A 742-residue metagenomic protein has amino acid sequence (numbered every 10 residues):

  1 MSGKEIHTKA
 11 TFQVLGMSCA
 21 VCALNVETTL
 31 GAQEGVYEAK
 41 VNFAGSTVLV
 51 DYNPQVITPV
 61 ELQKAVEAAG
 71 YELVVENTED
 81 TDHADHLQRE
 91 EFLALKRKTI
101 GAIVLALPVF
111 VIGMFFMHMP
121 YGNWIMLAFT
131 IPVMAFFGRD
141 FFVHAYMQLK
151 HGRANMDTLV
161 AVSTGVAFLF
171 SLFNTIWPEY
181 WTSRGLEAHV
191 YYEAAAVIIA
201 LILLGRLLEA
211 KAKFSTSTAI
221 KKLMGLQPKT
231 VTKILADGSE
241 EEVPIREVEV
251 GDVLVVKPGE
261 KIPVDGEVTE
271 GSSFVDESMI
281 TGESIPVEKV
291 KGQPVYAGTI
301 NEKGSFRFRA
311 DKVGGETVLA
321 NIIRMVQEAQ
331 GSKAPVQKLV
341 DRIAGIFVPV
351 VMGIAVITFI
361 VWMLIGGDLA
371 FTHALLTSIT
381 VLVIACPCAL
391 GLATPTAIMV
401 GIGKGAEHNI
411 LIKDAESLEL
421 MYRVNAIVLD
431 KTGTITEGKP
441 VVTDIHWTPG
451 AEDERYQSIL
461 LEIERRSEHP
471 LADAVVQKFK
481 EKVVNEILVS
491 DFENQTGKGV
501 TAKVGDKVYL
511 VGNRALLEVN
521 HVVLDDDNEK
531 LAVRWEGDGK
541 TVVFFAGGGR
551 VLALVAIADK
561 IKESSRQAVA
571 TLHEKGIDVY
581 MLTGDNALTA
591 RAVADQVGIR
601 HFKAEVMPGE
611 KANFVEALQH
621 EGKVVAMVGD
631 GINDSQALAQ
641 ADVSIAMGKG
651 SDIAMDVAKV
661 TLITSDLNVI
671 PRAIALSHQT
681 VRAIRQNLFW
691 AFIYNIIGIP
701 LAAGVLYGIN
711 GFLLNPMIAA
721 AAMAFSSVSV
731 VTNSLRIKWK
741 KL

Functional and structural regions predicted by a protein language model:
M1-Y121, M147, K222, S239-E242 (+5 more regions): Flexible metal-binding regulatory segments at protein termini and peripheral loops
H7, L24, I412, V504-D506 (+2 more regions): Conserved ATP-binding TGD loop and adjacent catalytic N/P-domain core of P-type ATPases
E34-V56, V60, Y192, K221-E316 (+2 more regions): Conserved cytosolic catalytic loops of P-type ATPases
E61, E67-T78, D82-H83, N123-M126 (+8 more regions): Actuator/coupling domain of P-type ATPases
I100-V109, K338-G366, T377-C386, G391-T396 (+1 more regions): Bilayer-spanning, highly hydrophobic alpha-helical transmembrane segments
F115-H118, K150, L169, K404 (+7 more regions): Membrane-embedded alpha-helical bundles of multi-pass transporters
I280, L339, L376, C386-I463 (+3 more regions): Conserved catalytic phosphorylation-site environment of P-type ATPases
V442, H446-K575, A587, I599-V615: P-type ATPase nucleotide-binding
